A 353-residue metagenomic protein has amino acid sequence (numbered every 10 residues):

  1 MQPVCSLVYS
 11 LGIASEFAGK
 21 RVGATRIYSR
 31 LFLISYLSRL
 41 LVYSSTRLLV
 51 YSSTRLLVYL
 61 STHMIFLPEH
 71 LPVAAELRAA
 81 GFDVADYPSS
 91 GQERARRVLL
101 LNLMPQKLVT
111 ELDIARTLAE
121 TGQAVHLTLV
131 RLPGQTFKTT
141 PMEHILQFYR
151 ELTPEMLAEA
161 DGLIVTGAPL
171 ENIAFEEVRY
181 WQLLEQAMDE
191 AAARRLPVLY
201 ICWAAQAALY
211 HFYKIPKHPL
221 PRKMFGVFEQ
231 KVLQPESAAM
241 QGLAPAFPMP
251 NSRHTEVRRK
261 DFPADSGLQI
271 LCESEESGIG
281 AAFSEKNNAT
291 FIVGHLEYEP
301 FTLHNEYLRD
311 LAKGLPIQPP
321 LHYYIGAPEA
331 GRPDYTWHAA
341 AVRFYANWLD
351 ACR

Functional and structural regions predicted by a protein language model:
M1-V4, S10-L11, E16, L40 (+5 more regions): Short polybasic linear motifs
G12, R26, L33, S61-M64: Generic short N-terminal amphipathic or hydrophobic helices
G19, S29, I34-Y36: Generic detector of N-terminal low-structure segments
S35, I145, T166-P169, P328-E329: Short glycine/proline-rich turn/loop motifs
H63-G134, Y149-E155, E159, Q186 (+2 more regions): Amide-donor transfer/coupling interface in amidating biosynthetic enzymes
P133-L146: N-terminal beta-loop-helix "entrance" segment that forms/cooperates in small-molecule cofactor or anionic ligand
V165-Q234: Cysteine-nucleophile active-site neighborhood
